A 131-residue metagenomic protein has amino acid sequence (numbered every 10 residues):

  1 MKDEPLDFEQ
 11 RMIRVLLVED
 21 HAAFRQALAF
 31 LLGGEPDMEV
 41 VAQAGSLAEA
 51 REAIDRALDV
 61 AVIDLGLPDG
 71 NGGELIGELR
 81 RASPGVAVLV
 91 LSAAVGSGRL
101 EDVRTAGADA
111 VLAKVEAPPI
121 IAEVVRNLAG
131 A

Functional and structural regions predicted by a protein language model:
E19: Conserved acidic carboxylate
Q43-V60: Acidic, metal-coordinating helix/loop segments flanking the phosphotransfer/catalytic sites of two-component signaling
S46, N71-E74: Acidic catalytic/metal-coordinating carboxylates
D64-G66, S92: Active-site residues of response regulator receiver
P68, G96: The feature encodes the CheY-like receiver
G73-P84: Short amphipathic alpha-helix used as the core "switch/output" element in two-component signaling
G98, E116-A129: C-terminal output helix
